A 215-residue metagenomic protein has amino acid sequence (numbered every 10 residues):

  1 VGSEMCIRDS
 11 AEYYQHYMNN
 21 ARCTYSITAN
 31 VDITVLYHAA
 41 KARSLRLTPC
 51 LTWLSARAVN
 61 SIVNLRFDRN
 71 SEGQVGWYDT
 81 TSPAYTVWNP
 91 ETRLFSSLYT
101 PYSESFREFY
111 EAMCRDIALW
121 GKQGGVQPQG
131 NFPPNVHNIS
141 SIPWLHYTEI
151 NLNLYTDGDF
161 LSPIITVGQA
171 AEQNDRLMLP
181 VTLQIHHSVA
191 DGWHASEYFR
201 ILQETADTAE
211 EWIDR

Functional and structural regions predicted by a protein language model:
V1-C6: Short, small-residue-biased leader/transition segments that mark boundaries at the very start of proteins
N19-H38, D79-E104, M178-Q184: Acyl/amide activation-and-transfer machinery of modular secondary-metabolite enzymes
R22, N89-Y147: Helical lid/core segments from catalytic subdomains that handle acyl or acyl-like groups
L36-S61, L179-Y198: Acyl activation and transfer enzymes in specialized metabolism, enriched for ANL adenylate-forming modules
L45-P83: Hydrophobic "lid/gating" helix adjacent to the active-site nucleophile that controls access to an acyl-thioester pocket
D116-G124, P128, L161-V167, T182-I185 (+2 more regions): Plant-skewed but cross-kingdom recognition/interaction modules and surfaces
N131-W144, P163-R200: Histidine-centered acyl-transfer/condensation active-site motif and its immediate structural neighborhood
S141-S162: Short, hydrophobic/π-rich interface segment
